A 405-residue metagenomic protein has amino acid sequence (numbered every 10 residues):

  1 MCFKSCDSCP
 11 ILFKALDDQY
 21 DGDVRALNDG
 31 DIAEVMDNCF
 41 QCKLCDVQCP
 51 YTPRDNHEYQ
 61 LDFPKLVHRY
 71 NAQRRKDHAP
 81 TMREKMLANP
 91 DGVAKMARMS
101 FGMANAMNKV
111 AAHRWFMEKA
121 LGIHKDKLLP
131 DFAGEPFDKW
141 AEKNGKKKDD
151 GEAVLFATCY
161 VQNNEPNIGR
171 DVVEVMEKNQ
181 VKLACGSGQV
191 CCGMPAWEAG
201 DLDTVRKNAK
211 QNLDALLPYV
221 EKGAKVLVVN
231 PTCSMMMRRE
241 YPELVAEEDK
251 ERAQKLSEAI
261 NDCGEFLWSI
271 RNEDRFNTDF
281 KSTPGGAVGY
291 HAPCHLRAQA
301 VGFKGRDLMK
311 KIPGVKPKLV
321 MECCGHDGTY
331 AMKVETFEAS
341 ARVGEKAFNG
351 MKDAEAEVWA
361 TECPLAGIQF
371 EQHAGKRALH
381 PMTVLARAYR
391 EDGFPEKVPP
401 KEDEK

Functional and structural regions predicted by a protein language model:
M1-D21, N38, C42-R75, P364-E371: Iron-sulfur cluster-binding cysteine motifs and their immediate structural context in ferredoxin-like electron-transfer
M1-P10, R25, L183, C192 (+1 more regions): Proteins with a high burden of low-complexity, intrinsically disordered sequence enriched in S/T/G/P/A and R, requiring
F3, A33-D46, Q189, H291 (+1 more regions): Residues immediately within or flanking Cys/His clusters that coordinate Zn2+ in small zinc-binding modules
D17-D18, D31, M332: Residues at the start of alpha-helices and the adjacent loop-to-helix junctions
D21-D23, N89-P90: Short secondary-structure boundary micro-motifs
A26-A33: Short linker/helix segments within small regulatory modules
H57, L61-K405: Iron-sulfur cluster-binding electron-transfer modules in prokaryotic oxidoreductases
